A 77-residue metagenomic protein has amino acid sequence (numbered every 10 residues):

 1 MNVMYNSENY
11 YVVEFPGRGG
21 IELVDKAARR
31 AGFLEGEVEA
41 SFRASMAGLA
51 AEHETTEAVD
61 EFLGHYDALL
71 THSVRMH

Functional and structural regions predicted by a protein language model:
M1-H77: Polybasic/polar functional segments that serve as interface/processing modules
